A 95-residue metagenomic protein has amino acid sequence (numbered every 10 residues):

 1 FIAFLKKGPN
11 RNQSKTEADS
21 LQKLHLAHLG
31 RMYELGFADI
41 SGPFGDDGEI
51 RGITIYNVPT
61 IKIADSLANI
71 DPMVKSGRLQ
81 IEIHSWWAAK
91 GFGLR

Functional and structural regions predicted by a protein language model:
F1-R95: Conserved, structured core segments of small domains
